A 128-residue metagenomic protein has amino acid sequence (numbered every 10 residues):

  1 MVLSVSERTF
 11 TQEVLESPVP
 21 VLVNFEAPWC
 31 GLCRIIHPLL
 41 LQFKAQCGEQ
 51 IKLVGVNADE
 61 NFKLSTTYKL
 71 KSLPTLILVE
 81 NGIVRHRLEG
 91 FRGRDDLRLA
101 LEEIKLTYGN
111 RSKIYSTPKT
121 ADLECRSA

Functional and structural regions predicted by a protein language model:
L3-P20: A short beta-strand-turn-helix
S4-S6, F25, I36-K44, G48-K63 (+1 more regions): Thiol-based oxidoreductase modules, predominantly thioredoxin-like and allied folds used for disulfide exchange
R8-T11, F62-K63, D95: Acidic phosphotransfer microenvironment of two-component signaling modules
E13, L64-T67, A100: CheY-like receiver
P18-V19, F25-W29, S72: Short pre-active-site segment immediately N-terminal to redox-active cysteine/selenocysteine motifs in thiol-based
W29-R34, R126-S127: Short, thiol/selenol-centered motifs that function as redox-active sites or metal-ligating centers
S72, I77-S112: Non-catalytic, surface beta->alpha helical segment in thiol-disulfide oxidoreductase systems
Y108-A128: CheY-like receiver
